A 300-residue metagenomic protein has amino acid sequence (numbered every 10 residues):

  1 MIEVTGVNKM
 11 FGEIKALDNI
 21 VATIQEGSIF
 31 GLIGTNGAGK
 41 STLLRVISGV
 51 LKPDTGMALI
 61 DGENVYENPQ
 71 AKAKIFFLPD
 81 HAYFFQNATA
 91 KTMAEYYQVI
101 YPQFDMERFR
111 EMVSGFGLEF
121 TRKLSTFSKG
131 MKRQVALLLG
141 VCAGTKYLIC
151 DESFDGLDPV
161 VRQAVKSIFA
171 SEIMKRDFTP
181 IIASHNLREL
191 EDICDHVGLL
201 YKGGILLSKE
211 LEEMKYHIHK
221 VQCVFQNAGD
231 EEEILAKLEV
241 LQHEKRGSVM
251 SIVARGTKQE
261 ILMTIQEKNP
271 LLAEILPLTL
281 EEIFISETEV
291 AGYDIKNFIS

Functional and structural regions predicted by a protein language model:
M1-I2, M10, M174, V290-S300: Short, Lys/Arg-enriched, disordered terminal segments
I2-V4, K9-D195, L199-Y201: ABC transporter nucleotide-binding domains
K15, P69, E107-R110, Q163 (+5 more regions): Generic alpha-helical secondary structure signal
G34, A73, E191, K215 (+3 more regions): Alpha-helix boundary recognition
N68, L190, L207, Q259-L262 (+1 more regions): Short, well-ordered alpha-helical microsegments
T89, E210, L276-T279: Short loop/turn segments at beta->alpha junctions
K166-G256: ABC transporter nucleotide-binding domain
H219-I295, S300: Short, charged/small-residue-rich alpha-helical element at the C-terminal edge of ABC transporter nucleotide-binding
